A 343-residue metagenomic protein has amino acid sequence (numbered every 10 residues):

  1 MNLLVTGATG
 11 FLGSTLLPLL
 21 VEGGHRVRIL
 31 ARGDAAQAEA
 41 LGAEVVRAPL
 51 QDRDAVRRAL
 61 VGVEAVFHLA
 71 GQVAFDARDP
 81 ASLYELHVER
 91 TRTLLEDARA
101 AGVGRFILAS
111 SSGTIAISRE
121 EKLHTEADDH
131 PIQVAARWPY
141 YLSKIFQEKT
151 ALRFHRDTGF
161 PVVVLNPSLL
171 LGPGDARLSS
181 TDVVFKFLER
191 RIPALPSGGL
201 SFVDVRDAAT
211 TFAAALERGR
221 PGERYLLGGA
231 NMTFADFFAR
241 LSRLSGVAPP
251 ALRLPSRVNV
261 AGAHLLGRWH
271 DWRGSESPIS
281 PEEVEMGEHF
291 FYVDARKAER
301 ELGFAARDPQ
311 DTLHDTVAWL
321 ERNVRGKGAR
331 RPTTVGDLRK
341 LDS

Functional and structural regions predicted by a protein language model:
L3-H25: N-terminal Rossmann NAD(P)H-binding glycine-rich loop of SDR-like oxidoreductase domains
A35-E89, D97: NAD(P)H-binding glycine-rich loop region in Rossmannoid oxidoreductase-like domains and their noncatalytic homologs
F75, S112-L123, L170-R177: Conserved catalytic-site region of short-chain dehydrogenase/reductase
R92-P139: Conserved Rossmann-fold NAD(P)-dependent oxidoreductase catalytic core, especially the SDR/UDP-sugar
A135-V163: Active-site Tyr-X1-5-Lys
D157-S201: NAD(P)-dependent short-chain dehydrogenase/reductase
L178-S179, P196-L216, E223: Substrate-positioning beta->alpha
T211-I279, A295, D311-S343: Mid/C-terminal beta-alpha module of Rossmann-like enzyme folds, strongest in SDR-family dehydrogenases/epimerases
